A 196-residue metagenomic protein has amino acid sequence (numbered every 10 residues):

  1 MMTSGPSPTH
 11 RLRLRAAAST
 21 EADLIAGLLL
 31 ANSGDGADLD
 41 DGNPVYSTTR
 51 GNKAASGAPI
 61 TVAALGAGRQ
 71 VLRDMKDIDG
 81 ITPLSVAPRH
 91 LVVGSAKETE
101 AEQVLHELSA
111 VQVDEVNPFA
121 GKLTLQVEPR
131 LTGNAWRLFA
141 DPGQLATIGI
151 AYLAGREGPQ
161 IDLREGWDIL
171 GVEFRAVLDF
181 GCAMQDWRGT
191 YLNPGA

Functional and structural regions predicted by a protein language model:
M1-N32, L91, F174-A176: Long, contiguous amphipathic alpha-helices that act as assembly "spine/axial" helices in icosahedral shell and virion
M2-G5, T9, G57-I60, A64 (+1 more regions): Short, contiguous, pocket-lining structural segments that sit at or immediately flank catalytic/ligand-binding sites
D35: Interfacial juxtamembrane loops and adjacent helix segments that form the catalytic/substrate-binding surfaces
D40-G42, S47-K76, V86-H90, A96-A196: Sequence/fold signature of self-assembling virion shell proteins
I78-I81: Amphipathic alpha-helical assembly/oligomerization segments
